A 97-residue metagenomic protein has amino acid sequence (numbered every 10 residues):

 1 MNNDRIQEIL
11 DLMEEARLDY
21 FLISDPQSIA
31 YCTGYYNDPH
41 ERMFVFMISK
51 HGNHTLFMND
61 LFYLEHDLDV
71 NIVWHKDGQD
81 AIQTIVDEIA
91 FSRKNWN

Functional and structural regions predicted by a protein language model:
M1-N97: A composition/biophysics-driven feature that prefers long, compositionally simple stretches
